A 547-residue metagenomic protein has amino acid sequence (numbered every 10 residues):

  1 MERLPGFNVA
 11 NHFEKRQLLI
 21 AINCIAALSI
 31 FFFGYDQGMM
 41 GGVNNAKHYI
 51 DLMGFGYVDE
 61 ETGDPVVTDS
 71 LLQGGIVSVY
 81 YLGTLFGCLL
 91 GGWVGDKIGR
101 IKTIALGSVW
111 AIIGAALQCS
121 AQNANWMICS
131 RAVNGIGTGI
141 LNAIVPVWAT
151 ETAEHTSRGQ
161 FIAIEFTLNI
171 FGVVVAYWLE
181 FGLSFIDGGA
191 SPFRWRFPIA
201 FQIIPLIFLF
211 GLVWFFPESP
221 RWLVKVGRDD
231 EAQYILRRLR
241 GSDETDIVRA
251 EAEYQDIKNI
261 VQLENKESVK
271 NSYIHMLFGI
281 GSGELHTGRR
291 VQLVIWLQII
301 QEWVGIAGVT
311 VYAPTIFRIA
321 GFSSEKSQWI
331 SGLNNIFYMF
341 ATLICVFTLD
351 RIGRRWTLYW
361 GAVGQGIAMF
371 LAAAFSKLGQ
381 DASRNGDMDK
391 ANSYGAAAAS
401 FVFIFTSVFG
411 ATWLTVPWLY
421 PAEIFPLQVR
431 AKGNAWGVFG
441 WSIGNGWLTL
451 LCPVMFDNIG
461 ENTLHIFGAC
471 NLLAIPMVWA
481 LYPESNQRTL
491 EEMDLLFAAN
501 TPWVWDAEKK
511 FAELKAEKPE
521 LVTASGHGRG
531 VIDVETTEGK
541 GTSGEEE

Functional and structural regions predicted by a protein language model:
M1-R237, N265-E547: Transmembrane-helix signature of 12-pass secondary carriers
L239-E251: Short intracellular "coupling" helices and adjacent cytoplasmic loop segments at the cytosolic face of multi-pass
A250-Q262: Cytosol/matrix-facing amphipathic helices and coiled-coil assembly/linker segments of eukaryotic membrane proteins
